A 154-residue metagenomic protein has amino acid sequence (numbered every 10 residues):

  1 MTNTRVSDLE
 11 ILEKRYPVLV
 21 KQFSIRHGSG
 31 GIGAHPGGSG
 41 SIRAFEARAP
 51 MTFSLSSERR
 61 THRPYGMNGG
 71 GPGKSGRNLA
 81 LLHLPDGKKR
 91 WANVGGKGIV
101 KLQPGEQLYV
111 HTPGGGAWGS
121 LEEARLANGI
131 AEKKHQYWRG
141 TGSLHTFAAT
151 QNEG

Functional and structural regions predicted by a protein language model:
M1-G154: Glycine/proline-enriched, intrinsically flexible loops and inter-domain linkers
